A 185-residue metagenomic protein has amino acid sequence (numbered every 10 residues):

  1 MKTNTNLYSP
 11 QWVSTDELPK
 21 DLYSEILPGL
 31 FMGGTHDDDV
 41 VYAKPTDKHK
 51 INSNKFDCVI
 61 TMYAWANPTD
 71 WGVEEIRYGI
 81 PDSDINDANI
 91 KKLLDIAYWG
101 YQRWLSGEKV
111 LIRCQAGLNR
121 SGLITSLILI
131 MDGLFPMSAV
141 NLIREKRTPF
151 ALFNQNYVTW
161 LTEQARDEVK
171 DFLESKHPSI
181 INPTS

Functional and structural regions predicted by a protein language model:
M1-P10: Short, basic/low-complexity N-terminal boundary segments at the transition from targeting/disordered tails
S9-V110, L127-Q164, V169: Cysteine-based protein phosphatase catalytic domain of the PTP/DSP
C114: Short cysteine clusters
G117: Conserved G/P- and acidic residue-centered "switch" motifs that form tight phosphate/ATP-binding loops in soluble
R120, I124-I128: Hydrolases whose catalytic domains are alpha/beta-hydrolase-1, hotdog thioesterase, or metallo-beta-lactamase-like
D167-S185: C-terminal domain-closing interface element
